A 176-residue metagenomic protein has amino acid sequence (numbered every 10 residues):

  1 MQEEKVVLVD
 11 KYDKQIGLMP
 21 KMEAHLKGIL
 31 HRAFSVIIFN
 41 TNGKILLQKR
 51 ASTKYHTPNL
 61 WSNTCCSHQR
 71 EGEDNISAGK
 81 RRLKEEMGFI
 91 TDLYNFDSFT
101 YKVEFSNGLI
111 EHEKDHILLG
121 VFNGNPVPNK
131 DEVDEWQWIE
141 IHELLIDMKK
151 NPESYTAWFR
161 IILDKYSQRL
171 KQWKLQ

Functional and structural regions predicted by a protein language model:
M1, W61-T64, P128-E132: Short glycine-enriched loop/turn motifs at secondary-structure junctions
M1-S35, T41: Acidic, metal-coordinating catalytic segment for phosphate/diphosphate chemistry, firing primarily on the Nudix
E4, R32-F34, C65, N95 (+1 more regions): Residues that flank catalytic or metal-binding motifs in active/ligand-binding sites
V6, K44-I45, W136-Q137: A residue-level structural signature of the nucleotidyltransferase/glycosyltransferase Rossmann-like core
P20-M22, E71, T100, L109-Q176: Nudix hydrolase/Nudix homology domain
E23-F34, T41-R81: Conserved Nudix-box catalytic region and its N-terminal flanking loop in Nudix hydrolases and closely related
G28, N42, K84-P126: Active-site segment of metal-dependent pyrophosphate-handling enzymes, primarily the Nudix hydrolase catalytic core
